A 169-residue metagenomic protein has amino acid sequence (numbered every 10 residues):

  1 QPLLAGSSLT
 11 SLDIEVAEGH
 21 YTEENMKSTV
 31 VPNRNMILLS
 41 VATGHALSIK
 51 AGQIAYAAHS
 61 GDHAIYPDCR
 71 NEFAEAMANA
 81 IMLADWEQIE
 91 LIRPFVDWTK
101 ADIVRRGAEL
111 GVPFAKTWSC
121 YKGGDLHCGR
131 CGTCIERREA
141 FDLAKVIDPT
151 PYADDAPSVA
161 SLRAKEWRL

Functional and structural regions predicted by a protein language model:
Q1-G111: ATP-dependent adenylation/nucleotidyltransferase module used to activate substrates
G19-E24, A78-M82, K116-S119, L143-V146 (+1 more regions): Glycine-rich loops and low-complexity Gly/Arg-rich segments that provide flexible linkers or classic glycine-based
K27-S28, A84-I89, D125, P149-P151 (+1 more regions): Short C-terminal domain-edge/linker segments immediately following a structured domain
S40, W118-E139: Local cysteine-cluster metal-coordination motifs and their immediate loop/turn environment, predominantly Fe-S cluster
I49, A115, G129: Structured loop/turn residues at beta-strand edges in well-structured enzyme cores
I54, Y121-H127, V146-D154: Charge-dense, low-complexity polyampholytic segments
F95-Y121, V159-W167: Short, charged low-complexity linear segments at domain edges
I135-R137, F141-L169: Short Fe-S-cluster ligation motifs
